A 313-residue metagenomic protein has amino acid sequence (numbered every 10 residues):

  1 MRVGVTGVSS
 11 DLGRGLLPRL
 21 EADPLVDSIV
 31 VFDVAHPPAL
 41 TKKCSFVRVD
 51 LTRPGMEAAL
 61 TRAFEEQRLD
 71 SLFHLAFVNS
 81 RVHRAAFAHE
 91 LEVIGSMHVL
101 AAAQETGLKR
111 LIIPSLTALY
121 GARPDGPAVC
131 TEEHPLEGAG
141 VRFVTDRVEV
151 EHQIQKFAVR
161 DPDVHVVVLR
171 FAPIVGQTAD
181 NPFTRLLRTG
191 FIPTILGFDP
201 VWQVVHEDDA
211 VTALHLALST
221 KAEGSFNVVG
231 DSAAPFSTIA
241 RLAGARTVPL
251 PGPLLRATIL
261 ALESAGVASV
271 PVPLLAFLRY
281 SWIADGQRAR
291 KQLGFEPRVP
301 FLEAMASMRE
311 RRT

Functional and structural regions predicted by a protein language model:
M1-A22: N-terminal Rossmann NAD(P)H-binding glycine-rich loop of SDR-like oxidoreductase domains
P38, E207, P235-R241, E263-E296: Conserved C-terminal active-site "lid" loop/helix of NAD(P)H-dependent oxidoreductases that clamps the redox cofactor
L51-I94, A102, A122: NAD(P)H-binding glycine-rich loop region in Rossmannoid oxidoreductase-like domains and their noncatalytic homologs
I94-F143: Conserved Rossmann-fold NAD(P)-dependent oxidoreductase catalytic core, especially the SDR/UDP-sugar
A139-V167: Active-site Tyr-X1-5-Lys
E149, A179-F183, I195-L218, G224: Substrate-positioning beta->alpha
V211-V270, G286, L302, A306: Mid/C-terminal beta-alpha module of Rossmann-like enzyme folds, strongest in SDR-family dehydrogenases/epimerases
R290-K291, V299-T313: Amphipathic terminal alpha-helices
